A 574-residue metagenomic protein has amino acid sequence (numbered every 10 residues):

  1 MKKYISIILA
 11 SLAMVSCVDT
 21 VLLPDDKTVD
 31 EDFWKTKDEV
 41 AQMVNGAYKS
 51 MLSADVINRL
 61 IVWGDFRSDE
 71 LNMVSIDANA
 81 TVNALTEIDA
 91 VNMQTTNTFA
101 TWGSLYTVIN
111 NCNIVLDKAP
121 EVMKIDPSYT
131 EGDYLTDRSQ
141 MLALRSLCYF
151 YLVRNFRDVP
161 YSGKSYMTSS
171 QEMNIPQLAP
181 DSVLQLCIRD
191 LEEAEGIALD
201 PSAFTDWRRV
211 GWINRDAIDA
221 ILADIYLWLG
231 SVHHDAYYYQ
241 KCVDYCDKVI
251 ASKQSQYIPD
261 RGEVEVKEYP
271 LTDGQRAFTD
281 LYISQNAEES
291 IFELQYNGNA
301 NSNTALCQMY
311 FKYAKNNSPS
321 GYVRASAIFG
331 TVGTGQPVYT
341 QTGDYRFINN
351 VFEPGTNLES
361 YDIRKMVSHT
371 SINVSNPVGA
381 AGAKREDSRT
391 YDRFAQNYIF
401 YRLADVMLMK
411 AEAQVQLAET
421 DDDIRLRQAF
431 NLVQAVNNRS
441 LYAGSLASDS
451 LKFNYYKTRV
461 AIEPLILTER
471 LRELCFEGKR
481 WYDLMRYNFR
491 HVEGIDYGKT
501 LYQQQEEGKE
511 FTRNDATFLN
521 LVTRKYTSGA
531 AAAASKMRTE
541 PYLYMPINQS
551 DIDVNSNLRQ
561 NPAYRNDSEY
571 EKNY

Functional and structural regions predicted by a protein language model:
M1-V15: Sec-dependent bacterial lipoprotein signal peptides
M14-D38, C187, A223, A411 (+2 more regions): Bacterial Sec-dependent N-terminal signal peptides
D30-E31, N58-A78, S162, L199-D216 (+8 more regions): Short, surface-exposed recognition loops and adjoining beta-strand edges that mediate ligand/DNA contacts, enriched
K37, A41-N45, K49-A54, D77-F156 (+5 more regions): Conserved, well-structured interaction surfaces
K37-E39, V44, Y48, S53-D55 (+4 more regions): Elongated scaffold/linker segments in the mid-to-C-terminal portions of large proteins
A100-L105, F156, I175-S182, G230-K241 (+1 more regions): Short coil/turn connectors between adjacent alpha-helices in alpha-solenoid helical repeat scaffolds
